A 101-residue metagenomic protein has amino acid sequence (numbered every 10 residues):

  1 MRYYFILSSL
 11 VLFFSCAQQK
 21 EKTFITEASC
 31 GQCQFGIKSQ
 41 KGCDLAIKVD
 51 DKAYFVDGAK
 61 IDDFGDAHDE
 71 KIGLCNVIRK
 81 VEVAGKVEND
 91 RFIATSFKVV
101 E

Functional and structural regions predicted by a protein language model:
M1-F5: Positively charged n-region of N-terminal signal peptides that target proteins for export
F14-S15: C-terminal motif of bacterial Sec signal peptides marking the signal peptidase cleavage site
K20-C43: Structural detector for short beta-strands of small beta-barrel domains
S29-Q32, D57-F64, V99-E101: A short, sequence-level motif marking secondary-structure junctions
Q40-K60: OB-fold (S1/OB) nucleic-acid-binding surfaces
G42, K80, N89-F92: Extracytoplasmic
F64-E82: Short nucleic-acid-contacting surface segments enriched for D/E, G, S/T with interspersed K/R
V87-E101: OB-fold/S1-family single-stranded nucleic acid-binding modules
